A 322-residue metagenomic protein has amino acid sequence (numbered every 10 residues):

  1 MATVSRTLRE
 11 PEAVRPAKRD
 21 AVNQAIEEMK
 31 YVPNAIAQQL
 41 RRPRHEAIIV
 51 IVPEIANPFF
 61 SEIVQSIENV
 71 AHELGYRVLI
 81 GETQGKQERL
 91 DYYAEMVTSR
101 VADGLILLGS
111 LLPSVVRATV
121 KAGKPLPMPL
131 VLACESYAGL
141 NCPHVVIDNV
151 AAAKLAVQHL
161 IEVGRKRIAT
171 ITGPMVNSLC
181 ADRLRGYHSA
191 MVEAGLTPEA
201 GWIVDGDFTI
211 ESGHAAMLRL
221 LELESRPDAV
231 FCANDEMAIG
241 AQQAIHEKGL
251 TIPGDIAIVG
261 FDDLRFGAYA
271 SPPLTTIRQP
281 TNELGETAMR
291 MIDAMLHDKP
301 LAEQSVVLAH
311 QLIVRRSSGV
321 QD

Functional and structural regions predicted by a protein language model:
M1-E46, G319-D322: N-terminal helix-turn-helix DNA-binding module of bacterial transcription factors
M1-R6, L40-A56, S66, H159 (+1 more regions): Short beta-strand segments enriched in small/hydrophobic residues
R9, V52, S110, D235: Short glycine-/small-residue-rich Rossmann-like dinucleotide-binding loops
D20, Y31-D103, R185-E193: Amphipathic helical "hinge" segments at domain boundaries
E28, S66-R77, T98-V101, S114-R117 (+1 more regions): Bacterial carbohydrate/catabolite-sensing allosteric modules
Q84-Q87, S110-S114, E236: Short beta->alpha connector loops
D103-S110: Short beta-strand-loop elements within alpha/beta enzyme cores that line or abut nucleotide/cofactor pockets
